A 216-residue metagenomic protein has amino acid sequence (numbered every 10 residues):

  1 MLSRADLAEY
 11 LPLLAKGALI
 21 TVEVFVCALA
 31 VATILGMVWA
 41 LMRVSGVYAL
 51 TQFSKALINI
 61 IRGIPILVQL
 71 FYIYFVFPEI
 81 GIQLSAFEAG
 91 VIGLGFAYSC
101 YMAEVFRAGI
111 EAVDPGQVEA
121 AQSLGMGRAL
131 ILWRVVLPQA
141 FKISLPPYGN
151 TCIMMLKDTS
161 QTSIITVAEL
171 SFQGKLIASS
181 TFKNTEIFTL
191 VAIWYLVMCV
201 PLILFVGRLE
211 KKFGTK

Functional and structural regions predicted by a protein language model:
M1-K216: Transmembrane alpha-helices and adjacent helix-loop boundaries
